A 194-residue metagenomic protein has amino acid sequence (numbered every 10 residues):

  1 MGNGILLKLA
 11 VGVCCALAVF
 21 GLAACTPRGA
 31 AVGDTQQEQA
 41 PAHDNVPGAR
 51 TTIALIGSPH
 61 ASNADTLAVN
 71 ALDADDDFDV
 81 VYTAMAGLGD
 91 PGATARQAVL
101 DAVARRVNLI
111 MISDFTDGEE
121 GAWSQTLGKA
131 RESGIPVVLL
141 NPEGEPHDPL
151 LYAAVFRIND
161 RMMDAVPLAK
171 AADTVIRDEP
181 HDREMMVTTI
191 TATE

Functional and structural regions predicted by a protein language model:
M1-A23: Sec-dependent bacterial lipoprotein signal peptides
A23-G29: Bacterial signal peptide processing site
V46-A61: Short beta-strand segments enriched in small/hydrophobic residues
Y82-A93, T116: Short beta->alpha junction loops
A95-N108: Short, well-structured alpha-helical segments in soluble
I112-S113, G134-E145: Short beta-strand elements of ligand-binding domains
L140-I158: Glycine-rich, charge-decorated loop segments at or immediately adjacent to ligand/cofactor-binding or catalytic sites
A165-E194: A charged, well-structured terminal subsegment
